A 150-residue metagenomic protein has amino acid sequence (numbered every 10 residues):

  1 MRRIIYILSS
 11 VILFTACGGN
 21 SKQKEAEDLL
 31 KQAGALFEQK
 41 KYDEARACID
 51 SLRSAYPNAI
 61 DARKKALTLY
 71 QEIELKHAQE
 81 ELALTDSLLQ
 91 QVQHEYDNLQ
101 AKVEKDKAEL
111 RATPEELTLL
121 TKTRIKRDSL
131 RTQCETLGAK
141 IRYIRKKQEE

Functional and structural regions predicted by a protein language model:
R2-L8: Sec-dependent signal peptide recognition, specifically the positively charged N-region followed immediately by
L13-A16: C-terminal motif of bacterial Sec signal peptides marking the signal peptidase cleavage site
G18, R53-S54, Q93-L110: A conserved position within tetratricopeptide repeats
G18-K65, H77: Start-of-domain marker
P57-K65, E81, H94-A101: Boundary/linker segments of alpha-helical solenoid repeat arrays
A59-Q79, E116-K126: TPR/TPR-like alpha-solenoid helical repeat scaffolds
Q71-E95: Alpha-helical linker/edge segments of TPR/alpha-solenoid repeat scaffolds and analogous pre-/post-domain helices
